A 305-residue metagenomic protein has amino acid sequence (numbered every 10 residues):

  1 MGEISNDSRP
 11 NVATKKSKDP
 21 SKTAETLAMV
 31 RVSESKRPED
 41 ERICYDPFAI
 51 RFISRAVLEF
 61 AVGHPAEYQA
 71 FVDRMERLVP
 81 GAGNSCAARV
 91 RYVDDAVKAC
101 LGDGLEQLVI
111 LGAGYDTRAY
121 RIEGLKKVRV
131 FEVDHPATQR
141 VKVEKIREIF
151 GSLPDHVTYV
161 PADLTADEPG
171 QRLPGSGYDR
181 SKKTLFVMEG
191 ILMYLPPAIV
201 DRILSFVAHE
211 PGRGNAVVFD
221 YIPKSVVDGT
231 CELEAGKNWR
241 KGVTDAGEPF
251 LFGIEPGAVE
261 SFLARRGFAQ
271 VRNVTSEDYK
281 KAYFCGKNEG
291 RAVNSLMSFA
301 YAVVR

Functional and structural regions predicted by a protein language model:
G2-V109, Y115-V160, R180: Rossmann-like AdoMet
D7-V12, K18-K22, V227-R305: Rossmann-like AdoMet/SAM-dependent catalytic core
V157-Y159, E168-Q171, Y194-G212: A short, conserved alpha-helix within the catalytic core of class I
L164: Hydrophobic pocket-lining residues within nucleotide cofactor-binding pockets
P169-R180: Short amphipathic alpha-helix with an adjacent loop that forms part of the alpha/beta core around
Y178-I199: A short SAM/SAH-binding and catalytic strip from SAM-dependent methyltransferases
L185, L204-V226: Conserved beta-strand signature within the Rossmann-like core of class I S-adenosyl-L-methionine
